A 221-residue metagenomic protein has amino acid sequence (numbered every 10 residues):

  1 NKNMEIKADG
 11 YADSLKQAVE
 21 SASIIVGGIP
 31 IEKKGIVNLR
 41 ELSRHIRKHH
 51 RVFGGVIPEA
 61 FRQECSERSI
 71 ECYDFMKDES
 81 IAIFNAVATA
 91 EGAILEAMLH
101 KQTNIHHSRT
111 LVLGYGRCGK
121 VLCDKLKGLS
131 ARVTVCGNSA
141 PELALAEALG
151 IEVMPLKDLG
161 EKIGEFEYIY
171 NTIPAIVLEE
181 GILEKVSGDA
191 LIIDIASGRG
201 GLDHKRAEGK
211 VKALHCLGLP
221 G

Functional and structural regions predicted by a protein language model:
N1, H106-K127: Glycine-rich adenosine-cofactor-binding loop
N1-A8, L129-L149: NAD(P)-binding Rossmann-fold cofactor-contacting core
D9, K16, E20-S23, H50 (+2 more regions): Conserved acidic residues
G10-Q17, Y73, E152-D158: Short acidic-hydrophobic, aromatic-tinged amphipathic segments that line or gate anion-handling sites
V26-H107, C216: Glycine/serine-rich phosphate-binding loop and adjoining beta1-alpha1 elements at the start of nucleotide-handling
P30-V52, A146-P220: Rossmann-like adenosine-cofactor binding region
P58, N138-S139, A196-G198: Residues in the short beta-alpha loop(s) of Rossmann-like NAD(P)-binding domains
